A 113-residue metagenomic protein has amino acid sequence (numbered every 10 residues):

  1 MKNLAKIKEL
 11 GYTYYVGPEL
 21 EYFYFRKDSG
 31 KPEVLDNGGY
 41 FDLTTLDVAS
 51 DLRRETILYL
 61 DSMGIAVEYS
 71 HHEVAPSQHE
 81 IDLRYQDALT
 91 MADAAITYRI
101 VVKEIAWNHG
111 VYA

Functional and structural regions predicted by a protein language model:
M1-A113: Glycine-rich, acidic/polar active-site loops that bind/position phosphate-bearing ligands
